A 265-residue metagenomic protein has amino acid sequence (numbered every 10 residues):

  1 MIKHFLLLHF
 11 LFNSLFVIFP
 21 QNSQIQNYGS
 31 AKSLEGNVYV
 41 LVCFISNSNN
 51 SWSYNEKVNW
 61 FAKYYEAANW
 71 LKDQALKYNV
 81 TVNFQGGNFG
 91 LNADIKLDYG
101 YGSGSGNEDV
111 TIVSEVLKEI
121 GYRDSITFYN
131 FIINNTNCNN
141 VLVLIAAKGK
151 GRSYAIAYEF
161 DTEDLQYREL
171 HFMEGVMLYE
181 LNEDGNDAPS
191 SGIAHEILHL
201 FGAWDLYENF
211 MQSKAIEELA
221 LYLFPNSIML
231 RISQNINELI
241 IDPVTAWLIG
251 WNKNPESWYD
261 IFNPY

Functional and structural regions predicted by a protein language model:
H4-L15: Sec-dependent N-terminal signal peptides
F19-C138, K150-G151, N182: Propeptide-to-catalytic entry region of secreted or membrane-anchored zinc metalloproteases
Q21-A31, N186, L206-Y265: Replace "(M1/M4/M9/M12/WLM)" with "(e.g., M1/M4/M8/M9/M12/M26/WLM)" and add "not limited to" to clarify scope
G36-L41, N137-V143, H171-G175, F224-P225: Loop/turn elements at helix/coil->beta-strand transitions in domains of secreted/extracellular proteins
C43-S48, L144-K150, E180-L181, A203-W204 (+1 more regions): Active-site-proximal beta-strand/loop segments in catalytic clefts of secreted hydrolases
K150-F172, E217-E218: Catalytic zinc-binding patch centered on the HExxH motif and its immediate surroundings that defines zinc-dependent
M173-I193: Short pre-active-site segment immediately N-terminal to the catalytic Zn-binding motif
S191-L206: Active-site recognition of the HExxH zinc-binding catalytic motif
